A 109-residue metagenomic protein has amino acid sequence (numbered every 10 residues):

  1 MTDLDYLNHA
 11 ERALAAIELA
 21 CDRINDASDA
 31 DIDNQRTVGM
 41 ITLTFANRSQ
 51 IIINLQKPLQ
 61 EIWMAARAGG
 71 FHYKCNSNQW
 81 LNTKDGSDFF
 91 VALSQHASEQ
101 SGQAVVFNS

Functional and structural regions predicted by a protein language model:
M1-S109: N-terminal intrinsically disordered, cationic/polar leader segments that include organellar targeting peptides
